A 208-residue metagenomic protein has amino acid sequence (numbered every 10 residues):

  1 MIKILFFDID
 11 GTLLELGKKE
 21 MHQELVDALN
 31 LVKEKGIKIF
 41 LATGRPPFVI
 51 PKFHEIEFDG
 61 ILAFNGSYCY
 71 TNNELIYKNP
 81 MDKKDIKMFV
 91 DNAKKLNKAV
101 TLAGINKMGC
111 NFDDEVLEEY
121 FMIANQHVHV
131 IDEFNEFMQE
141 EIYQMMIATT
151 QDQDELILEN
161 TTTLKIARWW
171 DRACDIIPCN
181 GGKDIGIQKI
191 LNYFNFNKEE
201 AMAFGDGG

Functional and structural regions predicted by a protein language model:
M1-I2, A63, F196-N197: Short, small/polar residue-rich loop motifs at catalytic or cofactor-binding pockets
M1-K3, E57-F58: Short loop/turn microsegments at loop-to-beta-strand junctions
K3-K19, T43: Asp-based phosphoryl-transfer active-site loop
L5-F7, I61-L62, A203: Residue-level marker for buried hydrophobic side chains located in beta-strands that build the well-ordered beta-sheet
F6-I9, Y68-Y70, M138, A167-R168: Short, basic/glycine-rich phosphate-binding loops at helix/coil junctions that contact nucleotide phosphates
L16, E24-V116: Active-site phosphate-binding/coordination module
E20, F48-V49, K84, D152 (+2 more regions): Short alpha-helical
L96-G208: Conserved acidic, metal-coordinating active-site core of Asp-based, Mg2+-dependent phosphoryl-transfer enzymes
